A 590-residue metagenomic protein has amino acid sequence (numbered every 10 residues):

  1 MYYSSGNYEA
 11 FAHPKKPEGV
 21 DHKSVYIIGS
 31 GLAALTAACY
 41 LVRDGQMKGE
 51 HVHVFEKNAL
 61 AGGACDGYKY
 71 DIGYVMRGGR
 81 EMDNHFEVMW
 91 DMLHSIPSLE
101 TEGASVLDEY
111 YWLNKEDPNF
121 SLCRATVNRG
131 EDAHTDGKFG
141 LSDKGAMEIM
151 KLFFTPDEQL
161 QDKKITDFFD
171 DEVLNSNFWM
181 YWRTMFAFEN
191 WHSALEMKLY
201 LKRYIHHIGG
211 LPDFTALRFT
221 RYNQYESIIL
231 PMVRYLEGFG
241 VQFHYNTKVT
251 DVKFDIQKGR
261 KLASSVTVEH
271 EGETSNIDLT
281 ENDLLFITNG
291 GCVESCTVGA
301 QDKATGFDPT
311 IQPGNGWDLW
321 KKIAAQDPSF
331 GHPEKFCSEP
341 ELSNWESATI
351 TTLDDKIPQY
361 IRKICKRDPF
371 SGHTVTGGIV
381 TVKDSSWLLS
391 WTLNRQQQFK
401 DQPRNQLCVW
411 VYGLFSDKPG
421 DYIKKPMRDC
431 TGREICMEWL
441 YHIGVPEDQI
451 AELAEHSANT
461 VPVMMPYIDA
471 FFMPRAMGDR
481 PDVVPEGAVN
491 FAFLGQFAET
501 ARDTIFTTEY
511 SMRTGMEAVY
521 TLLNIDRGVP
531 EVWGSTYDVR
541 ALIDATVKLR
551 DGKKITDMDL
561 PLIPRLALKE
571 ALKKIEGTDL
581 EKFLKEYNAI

Functional and structural regions predicted by a protein language model:
M1-V25, R43-H51, K69, A545 (+1 more regions): Extreme N-terminal leader/targeting segments of oxidoreductases
M1-Y3, A37, L41, G45-N84 (+6 more regions): Beta1-alpha1 glycine-rich phosphate/pyrophosphate-binding loop at the start of Rossmann-like nucleotide-binding domains
H13, G19-E148: N-terminal glycine-rich phosphate/pyrophosphate-binding loop and immediately adjacent elements
V88-S95, Y181, S227-G238, E434-H442 (+1 more regions): Amphipathic alpha-helical segments that form well-ordered structural scaffolds and often line/cohere around active
L99-H206, L217-F219: Rossmann-like flavin
G103-Y111, R527-Y537: Short, glycine/acidic-rich hinge or "gate" loops at secondary-structure transitions that mediate conformational
K202-L284, N289-G290, D302-K303, D308-W317: Helical element adjacent to the flavin cofactor pocket in flavoenzyme catalytic cores
H206-T220, N282-L284, N289-T514, Y520-G534: C-terminal segments that line or cap access tunnels to active or ligand-binding sites in enzymes and enzyme-associated
